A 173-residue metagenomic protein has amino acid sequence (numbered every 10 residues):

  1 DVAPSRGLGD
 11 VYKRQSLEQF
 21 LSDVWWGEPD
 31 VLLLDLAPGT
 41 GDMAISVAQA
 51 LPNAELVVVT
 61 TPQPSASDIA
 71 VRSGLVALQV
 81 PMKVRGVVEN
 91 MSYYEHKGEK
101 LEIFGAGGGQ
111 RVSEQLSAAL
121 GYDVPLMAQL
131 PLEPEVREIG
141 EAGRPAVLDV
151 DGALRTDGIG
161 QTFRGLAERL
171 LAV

Functional and structural regions predicted by a protein language model:
D1-L8, Y12: Single conserved hydrophobic/aromatic residue that forms the stacking wall/gate of nucleotide- or nucleobase-binding
S5-R6, E18-A44: Switch II (G3) loop of P-loop NTPases
L8, L51-L56, V80-R85: Short glycine-/polar-rich loops that comprise or flank the Walker A/P-loop and associated switch/sensor motifs
S22-E28, A44-P64: Inter-motif core of Ras-like GTPase G domains
L33-L34, V57-T61, V87-E89: Conserved beta-strand segments of the P-loop GTPase G domain that flank and frequently precede/overlap
L36, Q49, T162-G165: Glycine-rich phosphate-binding loops of nucleotide-dependent enzymes
P62-I69, I103: Active-site glycine- and acidic-residue-rich loops that bind and position anionic ligands or nucleotide-like cofactors
G74-V173: C-terminal lobe/tail of nucleotide-utilizing enzymes
